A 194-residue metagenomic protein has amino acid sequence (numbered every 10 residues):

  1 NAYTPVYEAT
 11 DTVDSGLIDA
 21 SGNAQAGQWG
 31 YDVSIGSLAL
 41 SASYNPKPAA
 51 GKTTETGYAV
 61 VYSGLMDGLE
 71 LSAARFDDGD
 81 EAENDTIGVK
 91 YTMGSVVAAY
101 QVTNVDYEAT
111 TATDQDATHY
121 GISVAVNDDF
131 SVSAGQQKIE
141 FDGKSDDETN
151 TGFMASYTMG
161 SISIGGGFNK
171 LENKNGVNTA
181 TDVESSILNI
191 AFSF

Functional and structural regions predicted by a protein language model:
N1-F194: Outer-membrane beta-barrel proteins
